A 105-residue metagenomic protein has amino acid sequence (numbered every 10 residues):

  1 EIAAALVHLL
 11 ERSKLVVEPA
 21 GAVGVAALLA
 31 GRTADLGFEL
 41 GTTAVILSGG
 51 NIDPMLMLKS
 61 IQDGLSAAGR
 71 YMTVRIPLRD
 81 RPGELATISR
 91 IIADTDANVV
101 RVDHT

Functional and structural regions predicted by a protein language model:
E1-I2, H8, G21-A26, L47-I52 (+2 more regions): Glycine-rich beta-alpha junction loops
E1-L40, V100: Active-site-adjacent helical/loop segments in soluble small-molecule enzymes
A4-E11, E39-A44, G64-A67, P82-E84: Generic detector of short, locally flexible boundary/turn motifs and exposed helical patches
V16, A44-I46, R75, R101: Structured core elements
L29-S66: Catalytic phosphate/nucleotide-handling subdomain of diverse soluble enzymes
P54-T105: A conserved regulatory-domain signal marking ACT and ACT-like small-molecule sensing domains and adjacent regulatory
